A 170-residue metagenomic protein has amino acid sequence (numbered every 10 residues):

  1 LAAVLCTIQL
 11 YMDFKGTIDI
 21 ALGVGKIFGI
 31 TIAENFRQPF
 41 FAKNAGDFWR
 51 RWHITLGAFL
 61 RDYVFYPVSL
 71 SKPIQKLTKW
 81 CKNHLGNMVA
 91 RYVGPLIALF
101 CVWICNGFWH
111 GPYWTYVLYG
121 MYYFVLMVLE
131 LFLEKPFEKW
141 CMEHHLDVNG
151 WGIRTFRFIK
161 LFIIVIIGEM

Functional and structural regions predicted by a protein language model:
L1-M170: Membrane-embedded transmembrane alpha-helical bundles that form the catalytic cores of multi-pass lipid-modifying
